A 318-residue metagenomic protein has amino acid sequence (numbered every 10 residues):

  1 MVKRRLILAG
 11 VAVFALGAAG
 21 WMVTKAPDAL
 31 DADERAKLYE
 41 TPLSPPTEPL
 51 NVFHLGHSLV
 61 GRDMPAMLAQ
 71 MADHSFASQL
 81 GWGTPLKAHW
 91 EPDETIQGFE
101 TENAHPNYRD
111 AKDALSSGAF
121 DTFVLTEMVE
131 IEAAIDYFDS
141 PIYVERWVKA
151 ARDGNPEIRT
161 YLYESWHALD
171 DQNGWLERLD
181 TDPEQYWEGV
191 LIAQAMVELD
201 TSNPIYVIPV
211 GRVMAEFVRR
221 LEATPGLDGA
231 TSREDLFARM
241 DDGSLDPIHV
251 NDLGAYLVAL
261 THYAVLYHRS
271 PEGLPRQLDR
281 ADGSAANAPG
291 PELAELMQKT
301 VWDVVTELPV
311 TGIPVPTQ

Functional and structural regions predicted by a protein language model:
M1-L55, L59-Q70, L278-Q318: N-terminal secretory targeting modules
P46, S58-R62, Y137-I142, T181 (+3 more regions): Soluble non-cytosolic domains of exported or imported proteins
G61-W147: Conserved SGNH/GDSL esterase-like catalytic core that processes O-acyl groups on lipids and polysaccharides
R62, M67-H74, T126, A150-G154 (+3 more regions): Structured segments of extracytoplasmic/periplasmic soluble domains in secreted or envelope-associated proteins
R109-D252: Alpha-helical cap/lid subdomain in secreted, periplasmic, or secretory-pathway luminal O-acyl-processing enzymes
T231-Q318: Conserved catalytic region of serine esterases and O-acyltransferases that act on ester linkages in lipids
